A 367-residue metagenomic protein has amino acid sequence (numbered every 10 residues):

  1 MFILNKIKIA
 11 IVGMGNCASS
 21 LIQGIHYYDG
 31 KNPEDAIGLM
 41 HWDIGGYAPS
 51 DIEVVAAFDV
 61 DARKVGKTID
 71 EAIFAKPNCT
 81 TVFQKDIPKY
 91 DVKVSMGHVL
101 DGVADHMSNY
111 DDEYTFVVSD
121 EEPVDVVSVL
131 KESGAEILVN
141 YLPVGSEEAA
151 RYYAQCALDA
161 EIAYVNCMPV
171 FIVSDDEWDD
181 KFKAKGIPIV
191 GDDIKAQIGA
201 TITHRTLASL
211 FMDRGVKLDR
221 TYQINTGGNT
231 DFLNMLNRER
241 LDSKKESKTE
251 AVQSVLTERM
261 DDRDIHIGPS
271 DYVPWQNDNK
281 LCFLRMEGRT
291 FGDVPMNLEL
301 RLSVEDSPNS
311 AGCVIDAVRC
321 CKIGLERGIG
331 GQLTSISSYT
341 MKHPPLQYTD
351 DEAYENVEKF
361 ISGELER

Functional and structural regions predicted by a protein language model:
F2-Y153, R238-E246, C282, F291: N-terminal glycine-/serine-/threonine-rich beta1-alpha1-beta2 phosphate-ribose binding loop of Rossmann-like
V12, S50-E53, K64, A72-N78 (+2 more regions): Active-site-lining helix/loop region of Rossmann-like oxidoreductase modules
G13-S19, P143-E148, M168-S174, K195-T201 (+1 more regions): Gly/Ser/Thr-rich loops at beta-strand to alpha-helix junctions that form or flank small-molecule/cofactor-binding
C17-I25, E177, K181, T206: Alpha-helical scaffold elements adjacent to nucleotide-binding pockets in ATP/GTP-utilizing enzyme cores
E136, A163, P188, K217: Residue-level detector of anion-binding/catalytic polar loops
P143-A160, C167-P188: Rossmann-fold NAD(P)-binding glycine/threonine-rich loop
G191: Histidine/cysteine- and/or acidic
N309-R367: NAD(P)-dependent Rossmann-like dehydrogenase/reductase catalytic/cofactor-binding core
